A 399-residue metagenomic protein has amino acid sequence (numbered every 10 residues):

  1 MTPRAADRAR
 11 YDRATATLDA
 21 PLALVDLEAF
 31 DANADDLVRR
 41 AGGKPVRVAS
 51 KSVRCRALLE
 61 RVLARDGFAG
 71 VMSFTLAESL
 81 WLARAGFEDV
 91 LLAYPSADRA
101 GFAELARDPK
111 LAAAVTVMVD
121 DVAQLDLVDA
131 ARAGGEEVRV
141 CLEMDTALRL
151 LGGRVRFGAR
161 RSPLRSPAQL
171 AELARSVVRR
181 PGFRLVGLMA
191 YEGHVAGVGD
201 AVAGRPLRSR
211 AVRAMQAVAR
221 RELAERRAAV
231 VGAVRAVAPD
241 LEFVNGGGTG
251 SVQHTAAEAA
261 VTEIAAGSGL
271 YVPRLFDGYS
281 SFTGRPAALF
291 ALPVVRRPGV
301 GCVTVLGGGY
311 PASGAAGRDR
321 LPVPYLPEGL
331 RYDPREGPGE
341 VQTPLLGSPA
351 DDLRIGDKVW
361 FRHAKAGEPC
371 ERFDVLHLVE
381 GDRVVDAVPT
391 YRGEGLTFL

Functional and structural regions predicted by a protein language model:
A6-R10, A29-L58, G197: N-terminal glycine-rich anion-binding loops that anchor highly charged ligand groups
A6-V25: Generic N-terminal amphipathic, Lys/Arg-enriched alpha-helix
L22-A23, G42-P45, V53, L58 (+16 more regions): Hydrophobic/basic alpha-helical segments enriched in Actinobacteria
F30, K51, L82, L142 (+5 more regions): Conserved, mostly hydrophobic/aromatic
A49-G197: Active-site-proximal beta-alpha core segment in soluble small-molecule metabolic enzymes
T146-V272: Active-site loop/helix belt of alpha/beta enzymes
G204-A219, A224, G250-P327: Active-site loop ensemble at the mouth of alpha/beta enzyme cores that anchors a bound cofactor
R297-L399: C-terminal accessory subdomain/extension
